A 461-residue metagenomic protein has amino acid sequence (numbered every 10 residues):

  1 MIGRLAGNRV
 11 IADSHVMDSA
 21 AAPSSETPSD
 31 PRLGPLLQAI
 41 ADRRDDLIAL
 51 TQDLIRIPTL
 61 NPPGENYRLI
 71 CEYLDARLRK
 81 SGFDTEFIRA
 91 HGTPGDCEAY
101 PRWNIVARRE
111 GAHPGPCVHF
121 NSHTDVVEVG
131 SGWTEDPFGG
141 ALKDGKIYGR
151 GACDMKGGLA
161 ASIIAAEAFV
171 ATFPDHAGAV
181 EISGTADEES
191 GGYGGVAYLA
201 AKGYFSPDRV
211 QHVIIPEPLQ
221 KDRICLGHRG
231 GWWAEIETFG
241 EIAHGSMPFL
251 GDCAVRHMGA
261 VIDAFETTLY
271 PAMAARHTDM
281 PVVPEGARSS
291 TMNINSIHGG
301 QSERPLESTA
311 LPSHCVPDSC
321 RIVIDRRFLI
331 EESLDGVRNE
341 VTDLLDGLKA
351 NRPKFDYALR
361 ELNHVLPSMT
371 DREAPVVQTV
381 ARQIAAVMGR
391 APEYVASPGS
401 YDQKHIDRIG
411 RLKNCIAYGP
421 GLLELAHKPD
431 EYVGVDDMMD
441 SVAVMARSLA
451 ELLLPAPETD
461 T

Functional and structural regions predicted by a protein language model:
A12-D13: Short, positively charged and aromatic/hydrophobic N-terminal segments
D18-I147, A171-H176: Acidic/His- and Gly-rich active-site-bordering loop/insert found across diverse amide/peptide-bond hydrolases
A39, A49-D53, I57, Y73 (+8 more regions): Generic non-transmembrane alpha-helical segments
F83, I88, H113, M273-L306 (+1 more regions): An extended, acidic, His-containing surface patch that forms the Zn2+-binding/catalytic region of metallohydrolases
F120, L142-G192, A234-T238, F249-L269 (+2 more regions): Alpha-helical metal-binding/catalytic segments enriched in His/Glu/Asp
G130-A141, H228-G231, E307, G419-P420: Short, flexible, mixed-charge acidic loops at enzyme active sites
M155-R229, P457-D460: Acidic/histidine-rich catalytic neighborhood of metal-dependent amide-processing enzymes
L226, G245-V316, I330-Y357: Acidic-enriched catalytic cores of C-N bond-cleaving enzymes acting on peptides and small amides
